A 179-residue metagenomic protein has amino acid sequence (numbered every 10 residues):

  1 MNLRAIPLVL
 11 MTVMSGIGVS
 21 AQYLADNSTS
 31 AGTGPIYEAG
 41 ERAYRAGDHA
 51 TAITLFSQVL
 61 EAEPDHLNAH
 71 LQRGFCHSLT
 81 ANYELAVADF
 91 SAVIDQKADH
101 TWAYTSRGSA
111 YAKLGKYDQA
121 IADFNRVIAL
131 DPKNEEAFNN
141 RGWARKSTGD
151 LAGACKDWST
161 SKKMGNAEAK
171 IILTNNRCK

Functional and structural regions predicted by a protein language model:
N2-K179: Alpha-helical tetratricopeptide repeat
